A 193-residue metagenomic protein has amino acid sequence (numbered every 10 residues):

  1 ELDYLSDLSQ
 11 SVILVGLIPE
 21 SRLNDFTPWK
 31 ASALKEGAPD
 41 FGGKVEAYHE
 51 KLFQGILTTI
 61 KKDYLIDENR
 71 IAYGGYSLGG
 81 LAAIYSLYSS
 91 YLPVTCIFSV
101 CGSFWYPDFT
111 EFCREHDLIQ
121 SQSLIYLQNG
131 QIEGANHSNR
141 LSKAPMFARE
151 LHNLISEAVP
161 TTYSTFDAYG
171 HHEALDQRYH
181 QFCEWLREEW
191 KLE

Functional and structural regions predicted by a protein language model:
E1-E193: Non-catalytic cap/lid and distal C-terminal segments of serine-dependent acyl enzymes
